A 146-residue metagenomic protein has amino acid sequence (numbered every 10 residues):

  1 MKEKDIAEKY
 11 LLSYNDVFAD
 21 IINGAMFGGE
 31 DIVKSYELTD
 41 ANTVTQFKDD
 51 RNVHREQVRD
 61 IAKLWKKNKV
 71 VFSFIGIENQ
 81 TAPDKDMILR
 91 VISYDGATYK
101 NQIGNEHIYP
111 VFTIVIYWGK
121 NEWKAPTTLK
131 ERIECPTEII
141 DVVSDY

Functional and structural regions predicted by a protein language model:
M1-Y146: Accessory alpha/beta interaction modules
